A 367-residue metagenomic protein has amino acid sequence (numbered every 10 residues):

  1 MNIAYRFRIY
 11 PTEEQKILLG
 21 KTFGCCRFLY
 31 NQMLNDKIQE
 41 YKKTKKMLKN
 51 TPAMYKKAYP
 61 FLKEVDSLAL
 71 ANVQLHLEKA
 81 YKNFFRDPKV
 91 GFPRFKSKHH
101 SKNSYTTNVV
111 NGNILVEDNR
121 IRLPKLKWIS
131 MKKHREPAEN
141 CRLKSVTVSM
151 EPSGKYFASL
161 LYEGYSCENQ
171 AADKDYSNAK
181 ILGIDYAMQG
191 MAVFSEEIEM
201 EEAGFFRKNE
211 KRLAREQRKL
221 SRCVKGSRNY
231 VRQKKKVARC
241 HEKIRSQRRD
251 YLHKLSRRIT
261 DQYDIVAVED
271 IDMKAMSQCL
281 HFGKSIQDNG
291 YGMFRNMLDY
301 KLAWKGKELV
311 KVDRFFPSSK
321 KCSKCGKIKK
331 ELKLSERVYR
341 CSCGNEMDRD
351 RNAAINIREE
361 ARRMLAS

Functional and structural regions predicted by a protein language model:
M1-S367: Nucleic-acid substrate recognition interfaces
